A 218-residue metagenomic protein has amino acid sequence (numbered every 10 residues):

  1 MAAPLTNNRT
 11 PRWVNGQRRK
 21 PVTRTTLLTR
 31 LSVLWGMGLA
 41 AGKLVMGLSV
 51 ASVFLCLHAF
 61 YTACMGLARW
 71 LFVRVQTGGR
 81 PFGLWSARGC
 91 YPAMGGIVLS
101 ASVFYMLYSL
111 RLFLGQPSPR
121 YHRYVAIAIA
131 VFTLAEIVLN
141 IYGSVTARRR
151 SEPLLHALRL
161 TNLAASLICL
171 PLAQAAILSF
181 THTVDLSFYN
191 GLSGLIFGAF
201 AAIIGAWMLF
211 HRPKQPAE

Functional and structural regions predicted by a protein language model:
A2-F72: N-terminal topogenic module of multi-pass integral membrane proteins
G42-C56, S109-Y124, I177-F188: Helix-coil boundary and interhelical linker segments in multi-pass alpha-helical membrane proteins
Y61-R69, A101-Y105, R123-Y142, S166 (+1 more regions): Generic alpha-helical transmembrane segments
G79-S100: Juxtamembrane helix-capping/reentrant segments at transmembrane boundaries
S102-L110, A164-T181: Hydrophobic alpha-helical transmembrane segments in multi-pass integral membrane proteins
T133-R150, L170-I177, G205-L209: Alpha-helical transmembrane segments in multipass membrane proteins, preferentially the mid-helix core
G143-I168, A217-E218: Membrane-helix boundary/juxtamembrane motif in polytopic membrane proteins
L186-I204: Small-residue-rich transmembrane alpha-helices that serve as helix-helix interface/gating elements in multipass
